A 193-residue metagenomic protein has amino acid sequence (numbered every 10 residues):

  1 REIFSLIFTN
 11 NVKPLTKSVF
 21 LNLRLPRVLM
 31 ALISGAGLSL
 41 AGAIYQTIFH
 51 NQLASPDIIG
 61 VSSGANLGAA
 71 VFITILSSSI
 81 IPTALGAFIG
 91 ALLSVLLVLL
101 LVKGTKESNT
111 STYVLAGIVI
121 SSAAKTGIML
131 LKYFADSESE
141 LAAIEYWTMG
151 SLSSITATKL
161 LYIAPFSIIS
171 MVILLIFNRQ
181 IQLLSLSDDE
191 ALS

Functional and structural regions predicted by a protein language model:
R1-S193: Alpha-helical transmembrane segments in inner-membrane proteins
